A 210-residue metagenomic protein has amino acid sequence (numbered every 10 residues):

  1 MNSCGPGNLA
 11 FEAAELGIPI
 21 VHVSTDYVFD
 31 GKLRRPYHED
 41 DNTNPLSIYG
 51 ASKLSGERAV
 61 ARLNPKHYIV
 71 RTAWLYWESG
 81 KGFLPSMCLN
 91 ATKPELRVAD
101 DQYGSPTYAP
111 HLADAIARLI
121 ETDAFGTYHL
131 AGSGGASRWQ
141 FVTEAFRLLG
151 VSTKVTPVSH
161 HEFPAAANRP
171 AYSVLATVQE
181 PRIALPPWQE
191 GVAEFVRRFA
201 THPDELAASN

Functional and structural regions predicted by a protein language model:
M1-N8, T43, A51-L54: Glycine-rich NAD(P)-binding loop of the Rossmann-fold in SDR/ketoreductase-type enzymes
M1-V21: NAD(P)-cofactor binding segment of oxidoreductase domains
C4, D26-S47: Active-site "gating" loop of Rossmann-like NAD(P)-dependent oxidoreductase/epimerase domains
I20-T25, D30, V70-T72: SDR active-site strand-loop-helix element
R58-G104, P110-H111: NAD(P)-dependent short-chain dehydrogenase/reductase
L112, I116, L130, F141 (+2 more regions): Non-catalytic, hydrophobic alpha-helical segments
A115-I116, T122-A167, A171, A200-A207: Mid/C-terminal beta-alpha module of Rossmann-like enzyme folds, strongest in SDR-family dehydrogenases/epimerases
P187-N210: Amphipathic terminal alpha-helices
